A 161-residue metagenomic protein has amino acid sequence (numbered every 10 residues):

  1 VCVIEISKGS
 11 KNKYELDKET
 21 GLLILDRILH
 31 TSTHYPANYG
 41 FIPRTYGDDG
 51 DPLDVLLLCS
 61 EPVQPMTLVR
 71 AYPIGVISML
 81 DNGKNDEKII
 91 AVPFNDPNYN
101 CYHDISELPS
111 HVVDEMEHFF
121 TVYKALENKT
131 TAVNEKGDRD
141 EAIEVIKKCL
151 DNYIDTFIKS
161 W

Functional and structural regions predicted by a protein language model:
V1-W161: Hydrophobic N-terminal alpha-helices or hydrophobic patches in metabolic proteins across all domains of life
